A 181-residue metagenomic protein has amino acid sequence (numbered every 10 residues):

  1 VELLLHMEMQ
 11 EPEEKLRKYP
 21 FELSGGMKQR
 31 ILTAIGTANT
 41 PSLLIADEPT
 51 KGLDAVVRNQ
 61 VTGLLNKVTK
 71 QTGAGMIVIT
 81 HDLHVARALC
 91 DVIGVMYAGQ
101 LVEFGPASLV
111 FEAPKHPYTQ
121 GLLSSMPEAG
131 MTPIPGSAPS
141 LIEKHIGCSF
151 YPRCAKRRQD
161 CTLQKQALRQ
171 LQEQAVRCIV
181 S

Functional and structural regions predicted by a protein language model:
V1-E14, L123: Conserved ABC ATPase "signature" region
L16-P20, P106: Conserved structural locus in ABC ATPase nucleotide-binding domains
Y19-L23, M27: Conserved ABC ATPase signature
A38-S42: A short, proline-enriched helix->beta-strand linker immediately N-terminal to the Walker B motif in ABC-type P-loop
L44-D47: Catalytic Walker B motif of ABC-type/P-loop ATPase nucleotide-binding domains
P49, L53-G130: P-loop NTP-binding/switch modules centered on Walker-like glycine-rich loops
F104-S181: Short catalytic/signature loops enriched in Gly
